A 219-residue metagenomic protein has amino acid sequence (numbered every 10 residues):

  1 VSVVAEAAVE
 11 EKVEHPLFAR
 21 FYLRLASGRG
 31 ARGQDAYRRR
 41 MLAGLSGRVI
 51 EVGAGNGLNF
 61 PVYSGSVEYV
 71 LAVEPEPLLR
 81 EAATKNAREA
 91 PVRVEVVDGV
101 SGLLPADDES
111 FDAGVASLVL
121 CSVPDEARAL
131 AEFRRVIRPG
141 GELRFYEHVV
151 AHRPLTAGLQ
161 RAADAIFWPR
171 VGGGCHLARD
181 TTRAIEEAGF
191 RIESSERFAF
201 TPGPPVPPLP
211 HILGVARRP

Functional and structural regions predicted by a protein language model:
S2-G47, L58-V62, Q160: Conserved class I S-adenosyl-L-methionine
I50-L103: Class I SAM-dependent methyltransferase SAM/SAH-binding core
G102-G114: A short acidic, Gly/Pro-enriched loop at the edge of an enzyme's catalytic core that lines a small-molecule cofactor
D112-D125: A short SAM/SAH-binding and catalytic strip from SAM-dependent methyltransferases
A127-P139: A short glycine-rich, Lys/Arg-flanked "PGG" loop and its adjoining helix->strand segment in the class I
G140-H148: Conserved beta-strand signature within the Rossmann-like core of class I S-adenosyl-L-methionine
G174-G189: Short alpha-helix
E196-P219: Core SAM-dependent methyltransferase catalytic element
